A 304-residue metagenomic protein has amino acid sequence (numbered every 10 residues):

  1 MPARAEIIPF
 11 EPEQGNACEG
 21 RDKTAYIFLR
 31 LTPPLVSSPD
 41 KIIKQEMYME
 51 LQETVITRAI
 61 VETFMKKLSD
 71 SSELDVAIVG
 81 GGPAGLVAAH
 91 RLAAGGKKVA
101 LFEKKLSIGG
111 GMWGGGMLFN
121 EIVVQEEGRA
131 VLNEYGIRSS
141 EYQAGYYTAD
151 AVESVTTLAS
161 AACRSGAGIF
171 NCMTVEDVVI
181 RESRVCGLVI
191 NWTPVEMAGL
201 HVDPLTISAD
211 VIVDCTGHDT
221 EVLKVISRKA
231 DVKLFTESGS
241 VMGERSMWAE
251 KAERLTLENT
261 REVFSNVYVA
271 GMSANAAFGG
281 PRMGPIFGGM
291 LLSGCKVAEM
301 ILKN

Functional and structural regions predicted by a protein language model:
F10, L31, V36-D75, W248 (+1 more regions): Extreme N-terminal leader/targeting segments of oxidoreductases
L74-A100: N-terminal Rossmann-like FAD-binding beta1-loop-alpha1 element of flavoenzymes
A94-M112: Glycine-rich FAD pyrophosphate-binding loop
G115-R138: N-terminal glycine-rich dinucleotide-binding loop that anchors FAD/FMN and/or NAD(P) in oxidoreductases
S139-V211: Feature captures the FAD/FMN-dependent oxidoreductase FAD-binding
C215-K229: Flavin (primarily FAD) binding-site architecture
V263-P281: Short FAD-binding loop at a beta-strand-to-alpha-helix junction that anchors the flavin cofactor in diverse
A277-L302: A conserved FAD-binding loop/helix module that cradles the flavin
